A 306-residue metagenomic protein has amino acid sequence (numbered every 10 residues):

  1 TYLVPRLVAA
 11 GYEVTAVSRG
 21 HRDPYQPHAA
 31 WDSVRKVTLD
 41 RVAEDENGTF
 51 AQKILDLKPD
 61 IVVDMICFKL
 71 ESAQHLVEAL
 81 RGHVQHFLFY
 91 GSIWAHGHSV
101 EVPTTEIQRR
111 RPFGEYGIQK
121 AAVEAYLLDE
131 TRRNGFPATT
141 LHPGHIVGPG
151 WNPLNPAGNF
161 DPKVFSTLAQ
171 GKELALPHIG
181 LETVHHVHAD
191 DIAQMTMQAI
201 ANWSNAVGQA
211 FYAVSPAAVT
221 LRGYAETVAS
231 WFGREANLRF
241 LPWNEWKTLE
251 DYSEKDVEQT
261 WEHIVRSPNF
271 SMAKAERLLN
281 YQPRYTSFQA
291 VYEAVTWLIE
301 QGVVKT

Functional and structural regions predicted by a protein language model:
T1-I61: N-terminal Rossmann/SDR dinucleotide-binding element
Y12, Y285-T306: Amphipathic terminal alpha-helices
L55-V102, I118-D129: NAD(P)-cofactor binding segment of oxidoreductase domains
S92-E115, R132-R133, W151: Active-site "gating" loop of Rossmann-like NAD(P)-dependent oxidoreductase/epimerase domains
L127-N155: Conserved beta-loop-beta element that borders a ligand/cofactor-binding pocket
P156-V164, P177-A201, G208-Q209: Substrate-positioning beta->alpha
A189, T248-Q282: Conserved C-terminal active-site "lid" loop/helix of NAD(P)H-dependent oxidoreductases that clamps the redox cofactor
M195-Q259, E293-V295, K305: Mid/C-terminal beta-alpha module of Rossmann-like enzyme folds, strongest in SDR-family dehydrogenases/epimerases
